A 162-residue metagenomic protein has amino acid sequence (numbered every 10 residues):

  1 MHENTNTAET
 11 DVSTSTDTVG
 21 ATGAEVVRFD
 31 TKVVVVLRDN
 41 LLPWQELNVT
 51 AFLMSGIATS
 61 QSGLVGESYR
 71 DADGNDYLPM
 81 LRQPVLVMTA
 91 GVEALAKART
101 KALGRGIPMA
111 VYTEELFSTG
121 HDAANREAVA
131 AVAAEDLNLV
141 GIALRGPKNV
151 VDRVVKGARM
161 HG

Functional and structural regions predicted by a protein language model:
H2-G162: Positively charged, small/polar-rich N-terminal and surface patches that mediate targeting and assembly and bind
